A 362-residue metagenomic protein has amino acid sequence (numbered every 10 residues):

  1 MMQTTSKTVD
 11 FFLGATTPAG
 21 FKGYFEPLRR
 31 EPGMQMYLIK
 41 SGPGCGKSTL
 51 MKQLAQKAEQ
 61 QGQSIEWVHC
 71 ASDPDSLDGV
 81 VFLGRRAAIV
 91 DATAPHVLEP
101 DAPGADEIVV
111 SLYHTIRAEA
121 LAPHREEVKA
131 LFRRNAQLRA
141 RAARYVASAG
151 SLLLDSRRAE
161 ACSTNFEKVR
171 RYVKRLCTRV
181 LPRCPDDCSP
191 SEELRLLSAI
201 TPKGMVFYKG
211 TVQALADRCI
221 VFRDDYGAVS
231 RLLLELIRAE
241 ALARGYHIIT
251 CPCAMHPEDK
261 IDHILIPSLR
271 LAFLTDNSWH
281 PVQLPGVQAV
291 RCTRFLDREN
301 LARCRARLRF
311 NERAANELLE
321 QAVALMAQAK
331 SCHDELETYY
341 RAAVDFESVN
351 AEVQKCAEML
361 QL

Functional and structural regions predicted by a protein language model:
M1-L28, E167-V212: N-terminal pre-Walker A segment at the start of P-loop NTPase domains
M2-F21, Q56-A120, E126-E127, A241-E320: Conserved nucleotide-sensing/catalytic segment adjacent to the nucleotide-binding pocket in NTP-handling enzymes
M2-Q61, I220: N-terminal accessory targeting/assembly segments
P32-G33, R85, L215-R218, L269: Residue-level preference for short coil/turn positions at secondary-structure junctions
M36-A55, M205-A241: Glycine-rich phosphate-binding P-loop
I39-K40, L50-Q53, A58, E66-H69 (+3 more regions): A cross-family "folded-core" feature that marks the main globular domain of proteins
E127-R179, F310, A314-C356: An accessory alpha-helical subdomain
L360-L362: GST-like fold's C-terminal all-alpha helical module
